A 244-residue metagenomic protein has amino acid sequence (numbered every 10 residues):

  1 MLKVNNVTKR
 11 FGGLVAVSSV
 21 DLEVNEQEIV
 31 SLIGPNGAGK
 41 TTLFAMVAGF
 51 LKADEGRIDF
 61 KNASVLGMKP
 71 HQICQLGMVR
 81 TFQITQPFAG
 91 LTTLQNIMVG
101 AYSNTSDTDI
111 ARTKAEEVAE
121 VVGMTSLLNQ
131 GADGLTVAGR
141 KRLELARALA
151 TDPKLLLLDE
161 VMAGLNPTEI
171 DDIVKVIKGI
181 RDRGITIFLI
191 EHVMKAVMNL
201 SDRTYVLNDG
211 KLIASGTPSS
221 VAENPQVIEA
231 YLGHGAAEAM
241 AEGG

Functional and structural regions predicted by a protein language model:
M1-G244: Glycine-rich phosphate-binding loops of nucleotide-dependent enzymes
